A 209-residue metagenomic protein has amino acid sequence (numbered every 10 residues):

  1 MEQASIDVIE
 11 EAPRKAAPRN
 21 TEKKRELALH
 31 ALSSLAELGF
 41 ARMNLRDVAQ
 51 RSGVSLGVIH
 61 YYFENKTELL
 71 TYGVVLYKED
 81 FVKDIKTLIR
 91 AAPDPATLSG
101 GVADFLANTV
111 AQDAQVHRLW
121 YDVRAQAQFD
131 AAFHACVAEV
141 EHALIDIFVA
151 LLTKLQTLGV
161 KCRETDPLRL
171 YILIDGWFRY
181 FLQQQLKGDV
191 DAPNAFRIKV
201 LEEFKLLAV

Functional and structural regions predicted by a protein language model:
M1-E22: N-terminal intrinsically disordered/low-complexity leader segments
E26, H30, S34-E68, Y72: Helix-turn-helix
H30-E37, D84-L88, L119, V123 (+1 more regions): Solvent-exposed, amphipathic alpha-helical segments
L35-L38, V58, V140-F148, W177: Anionic, Ser/Thr-rich low-complexity intrinsically disordered regions
V75, K86-V116, P167-Y171, N194: Hydrophobic alpha-helical connector segments
V75-F81: Short, basic, alpha-helical segments at the C-terminal edge of helix-turn-helix-like DNA-binding modules
Q112-A135: Amphipathic alpha-helical segments used for helix-helix packing
A132-A138, H142, L155-A208: Hydrophobic/aromatic-rich alpha-helical bundle segments in the mid-to-C-terminal region
